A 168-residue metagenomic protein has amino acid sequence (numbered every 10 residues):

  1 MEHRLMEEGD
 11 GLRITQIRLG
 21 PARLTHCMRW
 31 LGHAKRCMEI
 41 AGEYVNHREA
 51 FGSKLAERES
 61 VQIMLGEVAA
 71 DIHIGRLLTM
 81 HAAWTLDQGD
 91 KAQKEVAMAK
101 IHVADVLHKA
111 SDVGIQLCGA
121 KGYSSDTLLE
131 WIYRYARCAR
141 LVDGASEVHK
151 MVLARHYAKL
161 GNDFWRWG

Functional and structural regions predicted by a protein language model:
R4, E8-G168: Alpha-helical interface subdomain recognition
